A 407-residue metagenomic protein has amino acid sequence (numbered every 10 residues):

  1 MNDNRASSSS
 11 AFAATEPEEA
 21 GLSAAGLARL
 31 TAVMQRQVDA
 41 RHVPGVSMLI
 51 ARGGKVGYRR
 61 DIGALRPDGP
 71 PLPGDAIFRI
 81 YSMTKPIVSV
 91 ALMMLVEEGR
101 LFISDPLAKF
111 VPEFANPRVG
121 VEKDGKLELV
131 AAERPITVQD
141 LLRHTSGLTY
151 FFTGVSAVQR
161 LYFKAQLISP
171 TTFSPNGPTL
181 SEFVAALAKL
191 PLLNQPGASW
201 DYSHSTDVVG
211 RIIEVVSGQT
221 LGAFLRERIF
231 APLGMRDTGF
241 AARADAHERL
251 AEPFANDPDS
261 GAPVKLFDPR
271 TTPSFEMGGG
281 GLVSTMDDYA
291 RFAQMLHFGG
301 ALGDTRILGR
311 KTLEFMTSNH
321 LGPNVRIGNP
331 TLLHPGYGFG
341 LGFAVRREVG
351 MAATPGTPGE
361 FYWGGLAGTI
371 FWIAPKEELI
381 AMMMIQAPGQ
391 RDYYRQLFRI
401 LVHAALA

Functional and structural regions predicted by a protein language model:
D3-N4, S9-S10, K109, P117-P355: Short, surface-exposed loop or secondary-structure junction motifs that flank catalytic or metal-binding residues
T15-I80, R100-F102, N116-K123, L266 (+1 more regions): Short, conserved catalytic-motif segment at the N-terminal edge
S23, K85, T285: Short, conserved phosphate/pyrophosphate- and ester-handling motifs at nucleotide-, phospho-/glycolipid
A28, M34, M48, G54 (+4 more regions): Active-site SXXK
H42, P70-P71, L129-P135, P335-G336 (+1 more regions): Extracellular/periplasmic catalytic domains that process cell-envelope and extracellular macromolecules
G57, I370-A374, E378-A387: Short, well-ordered beta-strand elements
G63-P67, K109, P388-Q390: A short acidic/small-residue loop/turn micro-motif
Q386-A407: Generic C-terminus detector
